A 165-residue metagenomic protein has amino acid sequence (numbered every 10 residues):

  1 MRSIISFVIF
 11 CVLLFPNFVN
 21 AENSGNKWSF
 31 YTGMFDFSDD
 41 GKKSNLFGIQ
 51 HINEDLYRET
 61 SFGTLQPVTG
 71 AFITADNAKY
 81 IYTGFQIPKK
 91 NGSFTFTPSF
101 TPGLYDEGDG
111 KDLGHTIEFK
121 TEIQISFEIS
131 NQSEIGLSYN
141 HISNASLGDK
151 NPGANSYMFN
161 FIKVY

Functional and structural regions predicted by a protein language model:
M1-G25: Cleavable N-terminal export/targeting peptides
F18-G25, D40, D55-L65, K90-F96 (+1 more regions): Short loop/turn motifs that connect adjacent beta-strands in outer-membrane beta-barrel proteins
K27-D36, F62-T74, T97-D106, S138-S143: Transmembrane beta-strand segments that form the barrel wall of outer-membrane beta-barrel proteins
F35-N45, A71-Y82, D109-T116, S146-A154: Solvent-exposed loop/turn segments connecting transmembrane beta-strands in outer-membrane beta-barrel proteins
K43-I49, F127, P152-Y165: Outer-membrane beta-barrel "beta-signal"
I49, F85, F96, I123-I125 (+2 more regions): Membrane-embedded beta-strands that build the outer-membrane beta-barrel scaffold
H51-D55, I87-K89, F127, H141 (+1 more regions): Residue-level signature of outer-membrane beta-barrel architecture
F94-T121: Mid-chain, well-packed structural core segment of small domains
